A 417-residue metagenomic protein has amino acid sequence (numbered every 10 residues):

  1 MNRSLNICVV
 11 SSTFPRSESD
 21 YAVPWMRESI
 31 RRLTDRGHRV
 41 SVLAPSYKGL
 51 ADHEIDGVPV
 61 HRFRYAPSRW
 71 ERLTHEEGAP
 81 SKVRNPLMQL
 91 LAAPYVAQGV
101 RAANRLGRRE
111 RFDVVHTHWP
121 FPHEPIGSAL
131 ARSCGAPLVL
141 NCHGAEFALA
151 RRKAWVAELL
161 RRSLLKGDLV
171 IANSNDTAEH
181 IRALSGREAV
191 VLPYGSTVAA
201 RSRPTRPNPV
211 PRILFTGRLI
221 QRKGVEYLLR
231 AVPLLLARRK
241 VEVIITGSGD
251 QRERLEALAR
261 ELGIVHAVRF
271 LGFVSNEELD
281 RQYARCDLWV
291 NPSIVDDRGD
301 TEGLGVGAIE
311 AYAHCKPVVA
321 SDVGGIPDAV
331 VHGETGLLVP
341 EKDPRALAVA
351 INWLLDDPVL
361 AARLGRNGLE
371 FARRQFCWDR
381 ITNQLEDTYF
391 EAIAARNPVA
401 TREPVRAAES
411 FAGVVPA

Functional and structural regions predicted by a protein language model:
M1-R64, E409-A417: N-terminal subdomain of nucleotide-sugar transferases
A44, H61-R64, L140-H143, A157-S202 (+1 more regions): Donor nucleotide-sugar binding/catalytic pocket of nucleotide-sugar-dependent glycosyltransferases
R69, R151, E179, G195-V210: Acidic anion/phosphate-binding donor-loop and adjacent secondary structure in glycosyltransferase catalytic cores
T216-L219, V225-R269, E277-E278: A conserved nucleotide-sugar
A284-G299, K316: Acidic donor-binding loop of glycosyltransferase active sites
A308, A313, P317-A320, V330: Short hydrophobic beta-strand element within catalytic cores of glycosyltransferases and related nucleotide-activated
H332-G333, L337-P344, W353-P358: Conserved acidic donor-binding segment of nucleotide-sugar-dependent glycosyltransferases
A346, W353, L360-R374, E386-D387: A short, well-ordered alpha-helix in the C-terminal region of glycosyltransferases
